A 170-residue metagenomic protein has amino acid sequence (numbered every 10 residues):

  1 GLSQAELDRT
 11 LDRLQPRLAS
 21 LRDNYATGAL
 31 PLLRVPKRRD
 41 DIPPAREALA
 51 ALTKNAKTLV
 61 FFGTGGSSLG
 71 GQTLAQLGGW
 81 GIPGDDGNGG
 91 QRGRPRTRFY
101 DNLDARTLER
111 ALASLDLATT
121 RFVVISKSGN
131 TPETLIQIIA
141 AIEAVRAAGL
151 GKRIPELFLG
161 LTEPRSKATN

Functional and structural regions predicted by a protein language model:
G1-A50: Extended, charge-enriched "interface" segments that sit outside catalytic cores
A50-N170: Glycine-rich phosphate-binding loops that contact phosphosugars or nucleotide phosphates
